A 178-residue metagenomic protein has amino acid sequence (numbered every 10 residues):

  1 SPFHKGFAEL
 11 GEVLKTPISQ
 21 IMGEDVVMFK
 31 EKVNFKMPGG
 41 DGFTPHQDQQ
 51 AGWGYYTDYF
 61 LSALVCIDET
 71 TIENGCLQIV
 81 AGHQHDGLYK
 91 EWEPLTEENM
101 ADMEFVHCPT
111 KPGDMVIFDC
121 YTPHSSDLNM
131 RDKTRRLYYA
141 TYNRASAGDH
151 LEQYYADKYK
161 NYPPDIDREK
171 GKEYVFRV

Functional and structural regions predicted by a protein language model:
S1-K32, Y55-Y56: Signature of the catalytic double-stranded beta-helix
F29-M37, L77-V80: Short, surface-exposed recognition loops or helix-turn segments adjacent to catalytic cores
E31-V33, A63-V65, Y138-Y142: A structural signal for short, well-ordered beta-strand segments
F35-A51, T70-I72, C120-Y121, S125: Conserved short histidine dyad/triad with adjacent acidic residue
M37, I67-E69, Y142-R144: Non-catalytic surface loops within mature trypsin-like serine protease
Q47-L64: Acidic, His- and aromatic-enriched active-site or binding-groove loops in soluble protein domains that engage sugars
T70-S125, A147, K160-I166: Double-stranded beta-helix
T122-P123, D127-V178: Non-heme Fe(II)/2-oxoglutarate
